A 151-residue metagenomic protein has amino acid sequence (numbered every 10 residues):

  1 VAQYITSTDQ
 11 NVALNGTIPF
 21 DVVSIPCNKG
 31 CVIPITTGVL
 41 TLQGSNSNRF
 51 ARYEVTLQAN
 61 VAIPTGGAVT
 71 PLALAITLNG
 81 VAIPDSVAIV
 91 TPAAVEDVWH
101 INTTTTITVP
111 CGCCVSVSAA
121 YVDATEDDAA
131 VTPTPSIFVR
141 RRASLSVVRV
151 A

Functional and structural regions predicted by a protein language model:
V1-A151: Extracellular jelly-roll beta-sandwich "head" domains, especially the C-terminal globular C1q domain
